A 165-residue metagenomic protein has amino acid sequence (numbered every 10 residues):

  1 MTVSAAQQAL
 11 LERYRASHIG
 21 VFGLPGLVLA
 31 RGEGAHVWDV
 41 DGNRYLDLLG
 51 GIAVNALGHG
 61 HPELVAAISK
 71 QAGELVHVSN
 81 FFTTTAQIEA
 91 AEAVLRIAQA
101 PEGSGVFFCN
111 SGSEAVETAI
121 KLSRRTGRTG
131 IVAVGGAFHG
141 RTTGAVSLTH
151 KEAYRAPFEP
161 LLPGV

Functional and structural regions predicted by a protein language model:
M1-E33, Q87: Active-site-adjacent loop/helix segments that line or gate small-molecule/cofactor pockets in enzymes
V3, R44-V132, G140: Glycine-rich loop-to-alpha-helix module at the N-terminal edge of alpha/beta enzyme cores
A9, R13, A67-K70, E89 (+1 more regions): A non-catalytic, amphipathic alpha-helix used as a structural packing/dimerization or gating element in enzyme scaffolds
S17, V40, L48, S111-G112 (+2 more regions): Fold-independent oxyanion-binding glycine-rich loops and adjacent beta-strand/coil segments at enzyme active sites
G26-L48: Active-site and channel-lining beta-strand-loop segments that bind or position nucleotide-derived/phosphorylated
V28-A30, I97-P101, R124-R125, P157-L161: Solvent-exposed alpha-helices and their adjacent loops that cap or buttress functional pockets in soluble metabolic
G32, G136-V165: PLP-dependent aminotransferase-class I/II
W38-D39, L57-H59, S147-L148: Short beta-strand-to-turn element immediately C-terminal to the catalytic PLP-Schiff-base lysine in fold type I
